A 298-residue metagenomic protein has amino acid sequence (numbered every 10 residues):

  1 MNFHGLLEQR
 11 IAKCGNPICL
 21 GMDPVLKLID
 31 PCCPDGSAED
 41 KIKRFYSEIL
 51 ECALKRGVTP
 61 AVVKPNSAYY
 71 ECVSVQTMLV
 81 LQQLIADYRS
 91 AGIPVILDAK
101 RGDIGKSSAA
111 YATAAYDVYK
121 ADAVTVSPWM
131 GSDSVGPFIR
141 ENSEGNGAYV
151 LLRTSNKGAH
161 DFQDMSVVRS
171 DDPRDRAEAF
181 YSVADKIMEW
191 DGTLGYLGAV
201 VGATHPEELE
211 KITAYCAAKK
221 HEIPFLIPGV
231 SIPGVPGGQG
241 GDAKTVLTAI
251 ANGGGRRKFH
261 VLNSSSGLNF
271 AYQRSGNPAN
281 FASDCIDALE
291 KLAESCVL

Functional and structural regions predicted by a protein language model:
M1-P65, Y70-Q83, R89-S90, P94 (+2 more regions): Conserved N-terminal beta1-alpha1 strand-loop-helix module at the mouth
I11-A12, L50-T59, Q83-S90, F138-G145 (+2 more regions): Acidic (Asp/Glu)-rich catalytic clusters
C14-I18, V58-A61, A91-I93, K120-D122 (+4 more regions): Short, well-ordered coil/turn segments that N-cap beta-strands
L20, V63, D98, V124 (+2 more regions): Conserved, mostly hydrophobic/aromatic
V25, D30, A99, D103-G202: Conserved anion-binding
C72-D87, I104-S108, W129-E144, T204-C216 (+1 more regions): Active-site-adjacent beta->alpha loops and helix N-cap segments on the catalytic face of soluble alpha/beta enzymes
T204-N263, G267-L268: A C-terminal functional module that forms or caps the active site or interfaces directly with catalytic machinery
G240, K244-G255, F259, L268-L298: C-terminal helical cap(s) of enzyme catalytic domains, especially alpha/beta-barrels
